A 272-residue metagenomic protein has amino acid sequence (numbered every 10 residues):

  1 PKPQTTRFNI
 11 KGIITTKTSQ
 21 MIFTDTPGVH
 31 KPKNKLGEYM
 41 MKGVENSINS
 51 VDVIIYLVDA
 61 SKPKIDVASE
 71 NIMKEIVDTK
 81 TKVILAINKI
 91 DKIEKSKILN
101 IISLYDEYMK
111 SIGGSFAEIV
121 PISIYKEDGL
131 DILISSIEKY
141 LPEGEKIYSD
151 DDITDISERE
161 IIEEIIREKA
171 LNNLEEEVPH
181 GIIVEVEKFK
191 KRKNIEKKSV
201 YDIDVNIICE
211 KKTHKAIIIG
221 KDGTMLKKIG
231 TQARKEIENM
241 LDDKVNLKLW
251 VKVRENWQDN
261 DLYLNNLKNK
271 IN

Functional and structural regions predicted by a protein language model:
P3-T5, P27-H30, A60-K64, I90-I93 (+5 more regions): Conserved nucleotide-binding/hydrolysis micro-motifs of P-loop NTPases
Q4-K11, T26-V77: Switch II of P-loop NTPase G domains
I10, D25, V44, I55 (+4 more regions): Conserved RecA-like P-loop NTPase ATPase core
I13-K17, V29-P32, S47-I54, A60 (+9 more regions): Conserved, well-folded catalytic cores of nucleic-acid-processing and energy-transducing macromolecular machines
T18-I22, D52-V53, T81-K82: Loop/turn-to-beta-strand initiation segments
F23, Y56, L85-I87, L249: Structural beta-sheet core signal
D78-I84, I90-E160: Canonical P-loop GTPase G-domain recognition
E158-N272: P-loop NTP-binding site
